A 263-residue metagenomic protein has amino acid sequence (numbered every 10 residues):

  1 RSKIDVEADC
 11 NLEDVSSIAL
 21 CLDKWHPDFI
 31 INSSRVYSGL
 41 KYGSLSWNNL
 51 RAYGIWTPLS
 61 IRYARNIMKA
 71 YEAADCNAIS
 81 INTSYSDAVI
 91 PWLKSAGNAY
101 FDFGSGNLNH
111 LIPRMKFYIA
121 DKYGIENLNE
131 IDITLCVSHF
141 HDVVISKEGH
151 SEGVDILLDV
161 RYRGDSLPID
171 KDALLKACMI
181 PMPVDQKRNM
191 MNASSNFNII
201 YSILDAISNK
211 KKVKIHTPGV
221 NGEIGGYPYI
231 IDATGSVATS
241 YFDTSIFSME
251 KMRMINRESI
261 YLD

Functional and structural regions predicted by a protein language model:
R1-C10: N-terminal Rossmann/SDR dinucleotide-binding element
D9-H26: Conserved Rossmann-fold cofactor-binding substructure of NAD(P)-dependent oxidoreductases
I30-N32, N82: Redox-cofactor binding/interface segments in oxidoreductases and associated redox assembly factors
S33-S38: Conserved NAD(P)H cofactor-binding loop of Rossmann-fold oxidoreductase domains
K41-A52, A96: Surface-exposed, active-site-proximal loop segments in enzymatic domains
N48-D75: NAD(P)-cofactor binding segment of oxidoreductase domains
M68-E72, C76-Y162, M190: Rossmann-like dinucleotide-binding core of oxidoreductases
G124-D263: Long, compositionally biased stretches enriched for glycine and/or charged residues
